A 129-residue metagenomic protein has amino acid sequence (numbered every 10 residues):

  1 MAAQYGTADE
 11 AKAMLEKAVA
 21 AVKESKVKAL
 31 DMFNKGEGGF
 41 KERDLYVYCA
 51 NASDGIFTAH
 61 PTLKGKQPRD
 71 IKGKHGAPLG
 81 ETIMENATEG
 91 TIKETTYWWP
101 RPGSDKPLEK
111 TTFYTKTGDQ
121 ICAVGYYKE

Functional and structural regions predicted by a protein language model:
M1-E129: N-terminal membrane-sensor/transducer module of prokaryotic signaling receptors
